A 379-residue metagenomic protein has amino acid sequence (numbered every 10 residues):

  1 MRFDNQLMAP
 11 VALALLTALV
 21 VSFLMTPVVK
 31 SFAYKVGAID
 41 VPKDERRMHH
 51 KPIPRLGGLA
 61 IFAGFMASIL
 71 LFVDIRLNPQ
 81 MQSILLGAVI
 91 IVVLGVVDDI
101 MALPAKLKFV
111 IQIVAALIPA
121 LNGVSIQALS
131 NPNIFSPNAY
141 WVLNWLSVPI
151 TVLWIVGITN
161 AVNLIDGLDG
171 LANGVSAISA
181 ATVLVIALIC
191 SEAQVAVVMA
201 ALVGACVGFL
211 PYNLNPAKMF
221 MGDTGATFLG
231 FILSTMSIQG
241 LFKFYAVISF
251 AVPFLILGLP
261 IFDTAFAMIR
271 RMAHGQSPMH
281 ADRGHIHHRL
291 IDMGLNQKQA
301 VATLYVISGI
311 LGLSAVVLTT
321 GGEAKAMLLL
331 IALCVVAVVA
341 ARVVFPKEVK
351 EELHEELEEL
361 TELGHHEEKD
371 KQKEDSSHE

Functional and structural regions predicted by a protein language model:
M1-F262: "…together with the soluble PPM/PP2C metallo-phosphatase catalytic core" -> "…together with the soluble PPM/PP2C
V28-I53, F266-K298: Cytosolic, membrane-interface loops and tails of multi-pass inner-membrane proteins
V28-S31, A340-E355: Membrane-interface capping segments at transmembrane-helix boundaries
P104, D166, L295-N296, E323: A helix-boundary/kink motif common to multi-pass secondary transporters, especially Major Facilitator Superfamily
G208, S234, I256-L259, F266 (+4 more regions): Generic hydrophobic alpha-helical scaffold/packing signal
D292-I310, V316-T319: Alpha-helical transmembrane segments of integral membrane proteins, especially multi-pass inner/plasma-membrane
Q297, V349-E379: Long, low-complexity, intrinsically disordered cytosolic termini of multi-pass membrane proteins
L313-I331: Extracellular/periplasmic helix-loop-helix junctions in multi-pass membrane proteins
